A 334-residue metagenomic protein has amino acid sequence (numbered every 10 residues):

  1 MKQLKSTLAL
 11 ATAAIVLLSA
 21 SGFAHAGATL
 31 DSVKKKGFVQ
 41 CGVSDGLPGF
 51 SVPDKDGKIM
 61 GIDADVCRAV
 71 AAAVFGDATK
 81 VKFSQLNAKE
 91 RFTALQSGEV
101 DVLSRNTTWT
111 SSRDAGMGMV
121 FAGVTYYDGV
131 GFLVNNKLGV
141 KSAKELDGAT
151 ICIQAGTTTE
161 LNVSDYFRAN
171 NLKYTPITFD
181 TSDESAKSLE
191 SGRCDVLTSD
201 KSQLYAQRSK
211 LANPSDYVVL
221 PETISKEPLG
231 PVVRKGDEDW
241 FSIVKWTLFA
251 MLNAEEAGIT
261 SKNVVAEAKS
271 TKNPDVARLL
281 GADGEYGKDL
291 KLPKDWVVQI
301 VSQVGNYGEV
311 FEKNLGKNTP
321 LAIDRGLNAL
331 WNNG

Functional and structural regions predicted by a protein language model:
M1-A11: Bacterial N-terminal signal peptides that target proteins for export
S19-S21: N-terminal signal peptide c-region/cleavage motif recognized by signal peptidases
A26, K34-S104, L292, Y307: Extracytoplasmic small-molecule ligand-binding "clamshell" domains of the periplasmic binding protein/Venus flytrap
Q40-G49, I59-V74, T108, D128-E184: Bilobed "Venus flytrap"/periplasmic-binding protein-like clamshell domains and structurally analogous long
D65-R68, A72-V74, K137-V140, A149-T150 (+3 more regions): Extended ligand-binding regions for polar small-molecule ligands
R68, A72, G76, K80-E145 (+1 more regions): Acidic, polar ligand-binding/catalytic clefts
V81-T93, P176-S191: Short helix-initiation/N-cap motifs at beta->coil->alpha
A282-G334: C-terminal functional modules
